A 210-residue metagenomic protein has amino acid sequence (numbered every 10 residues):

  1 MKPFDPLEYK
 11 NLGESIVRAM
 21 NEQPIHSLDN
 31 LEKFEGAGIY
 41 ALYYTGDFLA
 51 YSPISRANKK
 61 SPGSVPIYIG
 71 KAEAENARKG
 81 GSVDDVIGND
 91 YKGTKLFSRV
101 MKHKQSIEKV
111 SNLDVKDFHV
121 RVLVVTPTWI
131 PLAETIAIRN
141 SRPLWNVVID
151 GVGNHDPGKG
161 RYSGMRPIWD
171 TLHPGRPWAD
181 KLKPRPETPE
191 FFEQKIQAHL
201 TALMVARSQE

Functional and structural regions predicted by a protein language model:
M1-I67, K71-E210: Boundary/linker segments flanking structured domains
